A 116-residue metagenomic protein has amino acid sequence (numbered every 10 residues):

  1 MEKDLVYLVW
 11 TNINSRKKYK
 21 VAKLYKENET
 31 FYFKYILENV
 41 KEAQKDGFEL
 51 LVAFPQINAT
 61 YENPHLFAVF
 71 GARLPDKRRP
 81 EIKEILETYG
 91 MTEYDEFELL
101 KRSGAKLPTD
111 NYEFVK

Functional and structural regions predicted by a protein language model:
M1-K116: Phosphate/dinucleotide-binding and metal-coordinating scaffold of catalytic cores in nucleotide-dependent enzymes
